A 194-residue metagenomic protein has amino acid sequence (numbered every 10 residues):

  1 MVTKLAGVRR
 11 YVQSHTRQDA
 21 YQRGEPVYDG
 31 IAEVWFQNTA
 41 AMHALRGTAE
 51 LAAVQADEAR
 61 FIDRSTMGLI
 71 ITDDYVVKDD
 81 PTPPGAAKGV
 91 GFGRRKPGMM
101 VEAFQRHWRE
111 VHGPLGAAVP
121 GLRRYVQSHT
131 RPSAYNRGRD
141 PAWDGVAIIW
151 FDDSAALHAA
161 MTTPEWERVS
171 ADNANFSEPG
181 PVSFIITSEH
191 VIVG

Functional and structural regions predicted by a protein language model:
M1-G194: Macromolecular interaction modules
